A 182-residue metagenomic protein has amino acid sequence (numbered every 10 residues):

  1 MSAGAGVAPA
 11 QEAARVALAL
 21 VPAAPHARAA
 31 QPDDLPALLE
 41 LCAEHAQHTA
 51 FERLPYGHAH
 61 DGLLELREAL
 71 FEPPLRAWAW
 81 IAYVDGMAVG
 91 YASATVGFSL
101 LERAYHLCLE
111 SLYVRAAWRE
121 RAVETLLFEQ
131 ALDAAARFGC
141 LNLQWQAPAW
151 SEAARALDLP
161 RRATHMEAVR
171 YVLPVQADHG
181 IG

Functional and structural regions predicted by a protein language model:
M1-P36, A177-G182: Conserved N-terminal entry element of GNAT/NAT acetyltransferase domains
A43-E68: Conserved GNAT-fold acetyl-CoA-binding loop/helix
E68-I81, T164-M166: A short helix-loop-beta-strand connector motif used in the catalytic cores of GNAT acetyltransferases and, in some
I81, M87-V96: Conserved beta-strand in the GNAT
A104-A116: Conserved acetyl-CoA binding element of GNAT-fold acetyltransferases
V114, E120-D133: Conserved acetyl-CoA-binding loop-helix of GNAT-fold acetyltransferases
T125, R137, A149-A168, L173: Conserved active-site alpha-helix within GNAT-family acetyltransferase domains
A135-A147: Conserved GNAT acetyl-CoA-binding A-motif
